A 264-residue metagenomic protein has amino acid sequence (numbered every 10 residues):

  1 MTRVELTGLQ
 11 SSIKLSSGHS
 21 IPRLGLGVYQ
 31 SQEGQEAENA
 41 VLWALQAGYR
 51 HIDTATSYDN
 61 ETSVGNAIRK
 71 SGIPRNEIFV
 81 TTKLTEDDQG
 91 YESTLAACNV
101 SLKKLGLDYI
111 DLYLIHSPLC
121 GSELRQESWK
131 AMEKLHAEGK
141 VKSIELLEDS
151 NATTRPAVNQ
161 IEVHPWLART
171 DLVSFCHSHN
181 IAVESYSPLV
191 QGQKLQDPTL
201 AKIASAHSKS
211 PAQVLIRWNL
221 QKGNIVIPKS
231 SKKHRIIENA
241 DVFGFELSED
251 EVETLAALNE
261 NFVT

Functional and structural regions predicted by a protein language model:
M1-I78, A131, V190: N-terminal binding-site loop/beta-alpha segment at the start of enzyme catalytic domains that lines or forms
Q10, V41, E61-I68, L95-L102 (+5 more regions): Generic structural signal for well-ordered alpha-helices, preferentially at hydrophobic/aromatic core positions
S16, T94-I115, K134-E138, I181: CE4/NodB-like, metal-dependent polysaccharide N-deacetylase domain that modifies extracellular/periplasmic N-acetylated
L24-Q35, L84-Y91, G121: Active-site mouth loops of central-metabolism enzymes
Q32-L45, G90-L105, L167-A168: Short, acidic/polar
Y49, L107-I110, V141, P156: A structural motif
R75-D88, L112-P118, Q160-V163: A short, structured active-site edge motif that brings together acidic residues
S117-T264: Beta/alpha (TIM)-barrel catalytic core signal, keyed to glycine-rich beta->alpha loops juxtaposed to Asp/Glu that bind
